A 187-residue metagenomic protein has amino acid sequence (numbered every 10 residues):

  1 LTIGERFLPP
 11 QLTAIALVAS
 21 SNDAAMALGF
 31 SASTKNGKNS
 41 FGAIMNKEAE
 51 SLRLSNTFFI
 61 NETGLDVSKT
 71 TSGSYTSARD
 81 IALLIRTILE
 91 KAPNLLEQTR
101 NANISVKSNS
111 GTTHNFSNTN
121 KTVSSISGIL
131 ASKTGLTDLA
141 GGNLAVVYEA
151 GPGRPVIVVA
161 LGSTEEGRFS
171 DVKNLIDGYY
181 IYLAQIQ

Functional and structural regions predicted by a protein language model:
L1-I15, N22-A25, F30, T34-G37: Active-site-proximal loop and beta-strand segments within enzyme catalytic domains
P9, S33-Q187: Penicillin-recognizing serine hydrolase domain
A19-N22, P152: Short flexible coil/turn linkers enriched for glycine and charged/polar residues that connect secondary-structure
